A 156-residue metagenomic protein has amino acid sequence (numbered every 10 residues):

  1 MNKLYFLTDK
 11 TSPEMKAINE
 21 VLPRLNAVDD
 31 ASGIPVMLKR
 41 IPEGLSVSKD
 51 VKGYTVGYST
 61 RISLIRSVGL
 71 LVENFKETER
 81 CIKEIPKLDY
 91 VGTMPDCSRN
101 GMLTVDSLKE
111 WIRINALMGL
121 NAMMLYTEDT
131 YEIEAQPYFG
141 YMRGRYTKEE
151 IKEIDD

Functional and structural regions predicted by a protein language model:
M1-L88: Contiguous, structured surface segment used for ligand recognition
G53-D156: Feature activates predominantly on carbohydrate-active enzymes
